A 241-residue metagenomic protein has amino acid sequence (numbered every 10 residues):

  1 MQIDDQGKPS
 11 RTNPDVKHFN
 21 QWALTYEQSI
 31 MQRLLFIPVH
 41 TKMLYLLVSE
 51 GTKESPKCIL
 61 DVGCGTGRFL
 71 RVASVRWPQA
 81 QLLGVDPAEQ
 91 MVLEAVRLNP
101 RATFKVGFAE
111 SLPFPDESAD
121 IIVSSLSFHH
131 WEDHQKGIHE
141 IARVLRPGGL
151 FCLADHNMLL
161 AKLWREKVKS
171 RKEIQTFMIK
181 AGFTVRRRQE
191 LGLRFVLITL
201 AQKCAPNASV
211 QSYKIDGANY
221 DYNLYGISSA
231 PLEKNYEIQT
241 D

Functional and structural regions predicted by a protein language model:
Q2-T52, R68-V72, E94, M158-L160: Conserved class I S-adenosyl-L-methionine
Q6-P14, I30, C152-L200: C-terminal alpha-helical "lid/dimerization" subdomain adjacent to the S-adenosyl-L-methionine
C58-V62, T66-S111: Class I SAM-dependent methyltransferase SAM/SAH-binding core
W77-P78, E132, R146: Short conserved AdoMet
E110-I121: A short acidic, Gly/Pro-enriched loop at the edge of an enzyme's catalytic core that lines a small-molecule cofactor
I121-D133: A short SAM/SAH-binding and catalytic strip from SAM-dependent methyltransferases
Q135-P147: A short glycine-rich, Lys/Arg-flanked "PGG" loop and its adjoining helix->strand segment in the class I
E190-L232, Y236-E237, D241: Core SAM-dependent methyltransferase catalytic element
